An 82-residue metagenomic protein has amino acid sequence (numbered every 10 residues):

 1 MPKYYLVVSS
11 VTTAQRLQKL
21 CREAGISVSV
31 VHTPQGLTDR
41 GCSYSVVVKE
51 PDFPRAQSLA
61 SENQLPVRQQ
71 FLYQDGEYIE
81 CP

Functional and structural regions predicted by a protein language model:
M1, V31, P66-Q70: Short flexible/disordered coil segments
P2-Y5, S9-R22, I26-E50, P54: Amphipathic, hydrophobic secondary-structure cores in small proteins
K49-P82: C-terminal structural segments of small proteins and small subunits
